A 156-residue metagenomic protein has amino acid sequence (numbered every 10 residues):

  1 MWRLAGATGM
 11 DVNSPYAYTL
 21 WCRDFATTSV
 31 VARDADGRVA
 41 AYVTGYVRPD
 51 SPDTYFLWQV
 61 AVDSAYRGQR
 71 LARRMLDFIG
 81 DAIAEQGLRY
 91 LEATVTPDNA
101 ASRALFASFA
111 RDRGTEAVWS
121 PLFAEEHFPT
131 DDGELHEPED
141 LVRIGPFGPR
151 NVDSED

Functional and structural regions predicted by a protein language model:
W2-G9, I83: Hydrophobic alpha-helical core bundles mediating ligand binding, dimerization, or RNAP-core interactions
G6-A35, V39, T44: Active-site rim helix/loop that mediates acceptor-substrate recognition in acyltransferases
R48-L57, R67, Q86-G87: A conserved beta-turn-beta hairpin within the catalytic core of GNAT-like acetyltransferases that forms part
Q59-R67, V95-T96: A short, internal acetyl-CoA/4′-phosphopantetheine-binding micro-motif in the GNAT/acyltransferase core
V62, G68-A82, A104, S108: Conserved acetyl-CoA-binding loop-helix of GNAT-fold acetyltransferases
R73, P97-P121: Conserved active-site alpha-helix within GNAT-family acetyltransferase domains
I83-P97, A101: Conserved GNAT acetyl-CoA-binding A-motif
R113-D156: C-terminal "cap" of GNAT-fold acetyltransferases
